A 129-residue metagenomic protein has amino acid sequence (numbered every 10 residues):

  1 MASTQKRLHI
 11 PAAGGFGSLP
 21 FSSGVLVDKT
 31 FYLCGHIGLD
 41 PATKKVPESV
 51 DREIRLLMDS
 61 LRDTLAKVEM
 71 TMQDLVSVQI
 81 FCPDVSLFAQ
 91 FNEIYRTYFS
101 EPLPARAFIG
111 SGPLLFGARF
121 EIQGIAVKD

Functional and structural regions predicted by a protein language model:
M1-D59, D63-V76, C82-D129: N-terminal presequence-like segments and the immediate start of the first folded domain
